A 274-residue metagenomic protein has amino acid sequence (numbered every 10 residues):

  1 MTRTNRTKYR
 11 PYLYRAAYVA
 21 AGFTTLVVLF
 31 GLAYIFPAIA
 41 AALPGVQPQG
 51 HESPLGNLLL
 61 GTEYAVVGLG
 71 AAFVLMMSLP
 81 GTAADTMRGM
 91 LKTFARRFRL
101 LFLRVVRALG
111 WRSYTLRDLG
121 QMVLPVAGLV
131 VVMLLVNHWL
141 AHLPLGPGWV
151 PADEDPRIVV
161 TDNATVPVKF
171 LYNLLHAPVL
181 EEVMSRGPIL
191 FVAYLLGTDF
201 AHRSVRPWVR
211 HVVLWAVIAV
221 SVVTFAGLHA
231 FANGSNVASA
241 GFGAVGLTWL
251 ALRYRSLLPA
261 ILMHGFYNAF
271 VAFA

Functional and structural regions predicted by a protein language model:
M1-P11: Short, Lys/Arg-rich, polar N-terminal cytosolic tail immediately upstream of the first transmembrane signal-anchor
Y14-F30, L124-L129, I218-V223: Alpha-helical transmembrane segments
T24-A41, M76-M77, M133-H138: Alpha-helical transmembrane segments of multi-pass membrane proteins
A33-A41, D85, R186-F191, N236: Short helix-terminus and kink motifs of transmembrane alpha helices, predominantly at the cytoplasmic interface
A40-L58, A83-P178, Y194-W208: Juxtamembrane helix-loop-helix connectors linking adjacent transmembrane helices in multi-pass membrane enzymes
G56-G68: Alpha-helical transmembrane segments of polytopic membrane proteins
V66-M77, L257-P259: Hydrophobic cores of alpha-helical transmembrane segments in multi-pass inner/ER membrane proteins, independent
T161-A274: Transmembrane helix-loop-helix hairpins at the membrane interface of multi-pass integral membrane proteins
